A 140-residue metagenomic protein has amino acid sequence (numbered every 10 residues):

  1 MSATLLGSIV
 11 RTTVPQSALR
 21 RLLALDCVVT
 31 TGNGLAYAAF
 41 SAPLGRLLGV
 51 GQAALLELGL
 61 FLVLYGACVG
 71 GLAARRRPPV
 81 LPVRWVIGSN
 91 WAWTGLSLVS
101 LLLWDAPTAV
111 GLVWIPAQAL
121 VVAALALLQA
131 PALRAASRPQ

Functional and structural regions predicted by a protein language model:
M1-A18: Short, Lys/Arg-rich, polar N-terminal cytosolic tail immediately upstream of the first transmembrane signal-anchor
A18-L25: Interfacial segments of alpha-helical transmembrane regions
L25-A38, A53-A74, W85-L98, L120-A124: Core segments of alpha-helical transmembrane spans in multipass integral membrane proteins
S41-G49, V69-L81, L101-A106: Juxtamembrane helix-break-helix junctions at the cytosolic face of small multi-pass alpha-helical membrane proteins
L48-L55, L81-V86, T108-A119: Non-cytosolic membrane-interface motifs at loop->transmembrane helix junctions
R77, G95-P116, R134: Membrane-helix boundary connector in multi-pass membrane proteins
L120-Q140: Membrane-water interface at the C-terminal end of transmembrane alpha helices
